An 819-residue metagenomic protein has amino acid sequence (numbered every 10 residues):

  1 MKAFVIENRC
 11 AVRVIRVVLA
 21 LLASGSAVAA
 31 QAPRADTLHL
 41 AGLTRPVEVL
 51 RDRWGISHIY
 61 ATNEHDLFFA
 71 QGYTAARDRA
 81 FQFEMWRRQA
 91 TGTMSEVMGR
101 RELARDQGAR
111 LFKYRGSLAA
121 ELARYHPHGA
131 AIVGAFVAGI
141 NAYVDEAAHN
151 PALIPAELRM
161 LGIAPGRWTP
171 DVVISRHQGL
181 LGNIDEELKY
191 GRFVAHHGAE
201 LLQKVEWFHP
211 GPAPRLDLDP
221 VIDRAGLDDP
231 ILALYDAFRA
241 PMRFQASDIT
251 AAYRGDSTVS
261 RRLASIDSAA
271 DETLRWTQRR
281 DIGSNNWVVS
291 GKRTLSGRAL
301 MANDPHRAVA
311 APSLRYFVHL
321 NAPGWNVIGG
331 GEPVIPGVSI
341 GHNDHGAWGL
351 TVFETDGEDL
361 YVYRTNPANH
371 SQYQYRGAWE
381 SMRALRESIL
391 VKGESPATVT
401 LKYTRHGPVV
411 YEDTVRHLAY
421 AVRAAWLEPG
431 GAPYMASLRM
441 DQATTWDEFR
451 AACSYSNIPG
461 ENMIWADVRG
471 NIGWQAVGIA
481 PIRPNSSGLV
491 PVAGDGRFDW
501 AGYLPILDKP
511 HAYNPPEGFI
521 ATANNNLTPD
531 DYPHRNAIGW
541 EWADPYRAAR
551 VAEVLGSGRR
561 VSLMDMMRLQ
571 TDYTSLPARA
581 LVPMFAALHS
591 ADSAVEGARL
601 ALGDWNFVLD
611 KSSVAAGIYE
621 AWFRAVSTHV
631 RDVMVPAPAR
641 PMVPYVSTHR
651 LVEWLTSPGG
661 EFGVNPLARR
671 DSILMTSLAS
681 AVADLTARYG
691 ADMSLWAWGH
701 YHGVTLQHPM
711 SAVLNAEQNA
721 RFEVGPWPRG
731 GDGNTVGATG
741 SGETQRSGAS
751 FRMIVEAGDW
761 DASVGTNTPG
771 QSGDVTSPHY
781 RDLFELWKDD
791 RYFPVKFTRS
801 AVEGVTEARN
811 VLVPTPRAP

Functional and structural regions predicted by a protein language model:
M1-V12: N-terminal secretory signal peptides that target proteins for export/translocation
R13-S26: Bacterial N-terminal signal peptides
A29-Q31: Boundary at the C-terminal end of the N-terminal hydrophobic targeting segment
P33-L300, P305, V633, A637-V643: Substrate-recognition/specificity elements adjacent to catalytic centers across diverse enzyme folds
L67-Q71, S117-A130, R423, Y434-M440 (+3 more regions): Second-shell loop/turn segments in exported
R279, A322-P333, G337, G341-G346 (+1 more regions): Glycine- and hydrophobic-rich flexible loops that cap the catalytic core of alpha/beta enzyme folds
E358, Y411, L418, I458-G558 (+2 more regions): Hydrophobic alpha-helical segments
A537-V595, S677-P819: Terminal end segments
